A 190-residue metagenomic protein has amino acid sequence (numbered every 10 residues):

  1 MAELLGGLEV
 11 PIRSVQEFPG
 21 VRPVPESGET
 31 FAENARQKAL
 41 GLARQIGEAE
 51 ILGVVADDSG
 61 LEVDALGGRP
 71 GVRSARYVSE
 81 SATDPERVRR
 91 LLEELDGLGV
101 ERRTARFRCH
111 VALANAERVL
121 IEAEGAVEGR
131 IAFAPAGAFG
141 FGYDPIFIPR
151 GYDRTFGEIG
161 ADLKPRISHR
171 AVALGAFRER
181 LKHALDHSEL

Functional and structural regions predicted by a protein language model:
M1-L190: Anionic-ligand binding patches
